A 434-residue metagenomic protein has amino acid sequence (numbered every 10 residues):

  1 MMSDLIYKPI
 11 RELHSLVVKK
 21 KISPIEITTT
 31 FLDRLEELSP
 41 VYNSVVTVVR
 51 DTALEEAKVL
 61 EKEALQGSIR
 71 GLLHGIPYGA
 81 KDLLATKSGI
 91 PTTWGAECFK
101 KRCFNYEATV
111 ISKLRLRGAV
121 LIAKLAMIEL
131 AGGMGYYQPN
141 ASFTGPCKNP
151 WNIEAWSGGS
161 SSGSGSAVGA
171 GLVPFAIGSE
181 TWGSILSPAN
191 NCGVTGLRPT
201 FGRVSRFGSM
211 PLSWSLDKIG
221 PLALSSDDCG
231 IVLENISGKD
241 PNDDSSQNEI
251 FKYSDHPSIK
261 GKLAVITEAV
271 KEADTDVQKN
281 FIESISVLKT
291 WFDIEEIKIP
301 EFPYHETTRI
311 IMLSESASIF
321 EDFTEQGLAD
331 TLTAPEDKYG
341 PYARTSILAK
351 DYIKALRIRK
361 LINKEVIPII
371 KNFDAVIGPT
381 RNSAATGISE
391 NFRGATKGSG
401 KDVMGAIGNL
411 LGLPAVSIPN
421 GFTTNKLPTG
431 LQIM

Functional and structural regions predicted by a protein language model:
M1-K58, T290: An N-terminal boundary/leader segment
K20, F31, G75, K81 (+6 more regions): Glycine-rich, small-residue loops and helix-cap segments that act as flexible hinges at active-site edges
K21-T29, K58, A273-K298, F320-T331 (+1 more regions): Acyltransferase
A53, E63, G67-N140: Acidic/His- and Gly-rich active-site-bordering loop/insert found across diverse amide/peptide-bond hydrolases
L73-W94, P257-I266, I310-I367, S417-G430: Short helix-loop capping/hinge segments that flank enzyme active sites or metal/cofactor-binding pockets
T92-K101, D274, T386-G394: Glycine/threonine-rich flexible loop motifs
F104-I236, N409-Q432: Short glycine/serine-rich loop segments
R198-I282: A short helix-breaking turn/cap at a secondary-structure junction
